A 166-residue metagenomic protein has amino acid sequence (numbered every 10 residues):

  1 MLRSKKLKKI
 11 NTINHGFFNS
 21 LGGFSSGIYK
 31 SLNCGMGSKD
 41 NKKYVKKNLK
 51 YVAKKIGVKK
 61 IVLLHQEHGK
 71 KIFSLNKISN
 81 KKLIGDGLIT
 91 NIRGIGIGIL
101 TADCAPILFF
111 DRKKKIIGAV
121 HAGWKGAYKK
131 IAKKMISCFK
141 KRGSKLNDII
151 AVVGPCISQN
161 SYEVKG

Functional and structural regions predicted by a protein language model:
M1-G166: Active-site microenvironment for binding and transforming phosphate-containing groups
